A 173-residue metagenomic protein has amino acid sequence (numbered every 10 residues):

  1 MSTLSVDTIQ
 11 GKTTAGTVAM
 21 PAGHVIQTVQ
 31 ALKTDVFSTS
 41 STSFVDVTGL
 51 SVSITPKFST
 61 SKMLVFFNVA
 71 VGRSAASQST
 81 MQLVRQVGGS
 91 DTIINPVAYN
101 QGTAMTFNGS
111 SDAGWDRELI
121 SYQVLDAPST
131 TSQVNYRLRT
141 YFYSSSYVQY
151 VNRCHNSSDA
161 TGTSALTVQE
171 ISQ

Functional and structural regions predicted by a protein language model:
M1-T39, T60: Intrinsic low-complexity, repeat-rich intrinsically disordered segments enriched in small/flexible residues
S38, S43, P56-Q133, R137-Q173: Terminal beta-strand-rich extracellular "head" domains that mediate receptor/glycan or other ligand binding
D46: Catalytic phosphate/metal-binding cores of nucleic-acid and nucleotide-processing enzymes, i.e., regions that mediate
L50-V52: Extended, low-complexity regulatory regions
